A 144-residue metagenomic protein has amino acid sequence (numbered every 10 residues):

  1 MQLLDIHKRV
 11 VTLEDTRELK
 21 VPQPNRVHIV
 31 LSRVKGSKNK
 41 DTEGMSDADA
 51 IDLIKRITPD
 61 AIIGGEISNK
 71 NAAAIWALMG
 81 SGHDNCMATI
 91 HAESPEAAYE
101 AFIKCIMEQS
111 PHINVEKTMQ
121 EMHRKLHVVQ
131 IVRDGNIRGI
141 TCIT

Functional and structural regions predicted by a protein language model:
L3-H123, R133-D134: Switch/coupling sub-region of P-loop NTPases
M122-T144: Conserved P-loop NTPase
